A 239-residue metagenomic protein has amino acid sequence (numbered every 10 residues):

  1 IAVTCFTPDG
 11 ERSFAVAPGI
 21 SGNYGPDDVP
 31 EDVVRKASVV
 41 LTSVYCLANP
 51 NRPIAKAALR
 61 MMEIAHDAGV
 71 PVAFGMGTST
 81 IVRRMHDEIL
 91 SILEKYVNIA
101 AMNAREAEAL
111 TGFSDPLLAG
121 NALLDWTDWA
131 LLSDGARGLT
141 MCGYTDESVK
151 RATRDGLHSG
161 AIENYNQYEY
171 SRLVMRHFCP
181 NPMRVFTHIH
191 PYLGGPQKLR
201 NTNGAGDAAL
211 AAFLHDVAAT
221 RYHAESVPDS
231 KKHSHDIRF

Functional and structural regions predicted by a protein language model:
A2-P196, A218-I237: Ribokinase/PfkB-type carbohydrate-kinase core domain
K198-A209: Glycine/serine-rich anion-binding loops at beta->alpha junctions that coordinate negatively charged ligand groups
A209-A212, D229: Extended, folded domain segments that form the structural surfaces/walls around functional sites
A211-A219: Hydrophobic transmembrane alpha-helices
